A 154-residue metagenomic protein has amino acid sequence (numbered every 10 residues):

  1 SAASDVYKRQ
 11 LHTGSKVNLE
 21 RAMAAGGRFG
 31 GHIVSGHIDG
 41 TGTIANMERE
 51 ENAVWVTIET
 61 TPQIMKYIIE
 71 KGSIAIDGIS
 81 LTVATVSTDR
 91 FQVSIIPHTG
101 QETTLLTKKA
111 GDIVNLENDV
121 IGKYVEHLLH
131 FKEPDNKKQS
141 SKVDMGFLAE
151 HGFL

Functional and structural regions predicted by a protein language model:
S1-Y7: Short, small-residue-biased leader/transition segments that mark boundaries at the very start of proteins
Y7, F29, V34, I64 (+2 more regions): Short, conserved secondary-structure segments in the cores of folded domains
K8-T41, M47: Ordered, amphipathic secondary-structure segments that act as subunit-interaction surfaces in large macromolecular
A22, M47, E59, K66-H98 (+2 more regions): A structural feature that tracks compact, well-ordered secondary-structure segments with a strong bias toward
G31-G42, S87-H98, H127-K142: Short, compositionally biased
I38, G42, N52-I58, A75: Conserved secondary-structure micro-motifs at functional edges
I44, V54, V86, Q92 (+3 more regions): Histone-fold recognition with a strong bias for associated Lys/Arg-rich disordered tails
D112-I113, G122-L154: Helix-rich terminal scaffold detector
